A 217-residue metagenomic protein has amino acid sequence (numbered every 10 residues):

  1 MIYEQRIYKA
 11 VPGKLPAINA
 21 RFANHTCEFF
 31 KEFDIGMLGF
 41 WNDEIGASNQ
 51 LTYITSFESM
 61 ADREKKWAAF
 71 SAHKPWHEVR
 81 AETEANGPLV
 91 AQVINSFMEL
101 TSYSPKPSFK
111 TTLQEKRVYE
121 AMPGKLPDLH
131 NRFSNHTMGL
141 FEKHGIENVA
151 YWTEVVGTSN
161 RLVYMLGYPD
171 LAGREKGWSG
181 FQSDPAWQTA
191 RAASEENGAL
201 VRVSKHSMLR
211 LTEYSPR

Functional and structural regions predicted by a protein language model:
I2-A17, L100-G167, L171-A172, L211-P216: Surface-exposed interaction/gating patches
P16-L38, I45-A47, S56-F97, N131-V149 (+2 more regions): An amphipathic, aromatic/His-enriched active-site/gating alpha helix that lines ligand/cofactor pockets
S48-T52, N160: Alpha-helical scaffold segments that form or flank carboxylate-/histidine-based iron centers
